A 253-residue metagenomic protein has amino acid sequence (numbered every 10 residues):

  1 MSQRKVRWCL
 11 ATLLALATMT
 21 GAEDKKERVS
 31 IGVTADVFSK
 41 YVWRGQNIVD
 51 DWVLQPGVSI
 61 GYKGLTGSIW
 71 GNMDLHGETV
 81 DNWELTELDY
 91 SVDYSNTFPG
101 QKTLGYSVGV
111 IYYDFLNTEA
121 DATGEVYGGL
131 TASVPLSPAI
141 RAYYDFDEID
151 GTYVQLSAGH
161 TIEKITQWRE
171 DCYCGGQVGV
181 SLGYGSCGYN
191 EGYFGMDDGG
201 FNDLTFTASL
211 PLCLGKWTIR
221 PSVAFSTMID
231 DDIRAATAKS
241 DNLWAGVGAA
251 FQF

Functional and structural regions predicted by a protein language model:
M1-S30: Cleavable N-terminal export/targeting peptides
E23-H76, V92, G183: Short glycine/proline- and aromatic-enriched beta-strand/turn motifs that initiate or cap beta-hairpins
E23-S30, T97-G105, T118-A120, P135 (+2 more regions): Short loop/turn motifs that connect adjacent beta-strands in outer-membrane beta-barrel proteins
E27-V29, D50-L54, E84-L88, L104 (+4 more regions): Residues that define the transmembrane beta-barrel architecture of outer-membrane proteins
I31-A35, P56, L65-I69, Y90 (+8 more regions): Transmembrane beta-strands of outer-membrane beta-barrel proteins
A35-Y41, L65-L75, L104-L116, L136-D147 (+2 more regions): Transmembrane beta-strand segments that form the barrel wall of outer-membrane beta-barrel proteins
T123-G199, A224: Detector for outer-membrane/organellar transmembrane beta-barrel domains, recognizing the amphipathic beta-strand
F206-F253: Predominantly the C-terminal beta-signal and adjacent terminal strand-loop region of outer-membrane beta-barrel
